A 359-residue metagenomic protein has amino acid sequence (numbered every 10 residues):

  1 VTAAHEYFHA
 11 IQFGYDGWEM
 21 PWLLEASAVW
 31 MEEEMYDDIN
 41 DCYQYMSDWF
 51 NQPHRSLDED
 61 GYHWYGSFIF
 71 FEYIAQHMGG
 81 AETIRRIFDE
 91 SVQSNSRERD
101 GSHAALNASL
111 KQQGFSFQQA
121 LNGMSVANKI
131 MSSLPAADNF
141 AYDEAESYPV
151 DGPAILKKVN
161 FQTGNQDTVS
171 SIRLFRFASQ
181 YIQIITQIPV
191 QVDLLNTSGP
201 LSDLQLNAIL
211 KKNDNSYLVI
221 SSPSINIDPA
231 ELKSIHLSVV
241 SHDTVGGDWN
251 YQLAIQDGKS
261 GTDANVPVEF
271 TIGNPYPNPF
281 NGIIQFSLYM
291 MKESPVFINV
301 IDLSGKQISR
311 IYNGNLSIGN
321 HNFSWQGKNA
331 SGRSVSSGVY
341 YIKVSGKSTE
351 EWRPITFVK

Functional and structural regions predicted by a protein language model:
V1-R55: Zinc-dependent metallopeptidase catalytic helix centered on the HExxH motif and its immediate flanking segment
W49-M131: Active-site-proximal alpha-helical
Q93-T262, V266-P267, L303: Beta/coil-rich, acidic/histidine-enriched accessory regions frequently appended to metallopeptidases
P223-I225, G319-F323: Short strand-edge motifs at loop-to-beta-strand transitions and within beta-strands of extracellular beta-rich domains
S224-N226, I311-N315: Beta-strand-rich interaction surfaces with strong enrichment in secreted/lumenal proteins
E231-I235, S317-G319, S336-V339: A glycine-anchored, Pro-Gly-centered beta-turn/N-cap motif
G261-D302, R310-N313, N322-Q326, G346-S348: Glycine-centered coil/turn sites that cap beta-strands in beta-rich domains
S324, S331-K359: C-terminal tail/sorting-segment detector
